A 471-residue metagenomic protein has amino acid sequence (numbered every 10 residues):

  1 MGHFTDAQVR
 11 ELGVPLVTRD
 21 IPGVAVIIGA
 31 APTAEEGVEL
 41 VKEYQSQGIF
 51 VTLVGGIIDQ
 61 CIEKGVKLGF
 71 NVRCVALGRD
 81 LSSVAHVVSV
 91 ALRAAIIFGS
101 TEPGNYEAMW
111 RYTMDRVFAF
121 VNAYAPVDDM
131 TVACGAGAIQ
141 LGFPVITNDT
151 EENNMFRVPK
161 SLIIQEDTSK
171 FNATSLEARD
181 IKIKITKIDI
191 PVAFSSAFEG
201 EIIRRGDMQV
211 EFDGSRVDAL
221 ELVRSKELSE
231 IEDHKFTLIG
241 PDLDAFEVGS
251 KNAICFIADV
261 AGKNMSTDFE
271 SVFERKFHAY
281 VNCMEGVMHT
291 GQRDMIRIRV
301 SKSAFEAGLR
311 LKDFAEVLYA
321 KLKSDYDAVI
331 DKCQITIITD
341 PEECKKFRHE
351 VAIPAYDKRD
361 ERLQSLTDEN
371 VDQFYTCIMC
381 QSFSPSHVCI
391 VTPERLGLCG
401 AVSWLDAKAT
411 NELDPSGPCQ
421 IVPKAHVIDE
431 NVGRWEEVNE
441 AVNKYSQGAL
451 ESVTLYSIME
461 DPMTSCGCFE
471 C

Functional and structural regions predicted by a protein language model:
G2-T5, R10-R19, V26-G48, T52-G65 (+5 more regions): Conserved phosphate-interacting/catalytic interface
F4-A7, A31, F98-T101, H234-K235 (+2 more regions): A short linear-motif detector with a strong N-terminal bias
D20-I21, Q47, T113-R116, F374 (+2 more regions): Short, well-ordered loop/turn elements at secondary-structure boundaries
G48, L92-A94, E102-M109, D115-R116 (+5 more regions): Intrinsic-disorder/low-complexity loop/linker signature
K64-K67, D80-G99, M155-D180: Ligand-binding grooves and catalytic loops that recognize ribose/phosphate and carbohydrate rings, and esterified lipid
D129-L141, T150-C471: Cysteine-centered metal-binding/redox modules
